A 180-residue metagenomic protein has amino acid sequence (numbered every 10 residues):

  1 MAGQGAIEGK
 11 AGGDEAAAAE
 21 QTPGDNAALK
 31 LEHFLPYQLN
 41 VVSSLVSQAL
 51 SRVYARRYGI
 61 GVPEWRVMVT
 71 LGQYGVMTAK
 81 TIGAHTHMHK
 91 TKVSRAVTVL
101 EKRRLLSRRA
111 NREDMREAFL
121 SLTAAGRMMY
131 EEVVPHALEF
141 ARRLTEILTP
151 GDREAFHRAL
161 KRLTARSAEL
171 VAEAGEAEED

Functional and structural regions predicted by a protein language model:
M1-R57, D180: N-terminal leader segment of winged-helix/HTH proteins
Q4-K10, H85, T98-R162: Charged, amphipathic alpha-helical coiled-coil/dimerization segments
N26-L29, I147-G151, V171-E179: Hydrophobic/aromatic-rich alpha-helical bundle segments in the mid-to-C-terminal region
K30, S44-K92, A172-G175: N-terminal helix-turn-helix DNA-binding core of bacterial DNA-binding proteins
F34, R66, E154: Active-site phosphate/pyrophosphate-handling residues
T70-Y74, A159, R166: Short amphipathic alpha-helical elements of helix-turn-helix/winged-helix folds
R103, L163-A177: Short, leucine/isoleucine-rich alpha-helical interaction segments at C-terminal helix-coil junctions
